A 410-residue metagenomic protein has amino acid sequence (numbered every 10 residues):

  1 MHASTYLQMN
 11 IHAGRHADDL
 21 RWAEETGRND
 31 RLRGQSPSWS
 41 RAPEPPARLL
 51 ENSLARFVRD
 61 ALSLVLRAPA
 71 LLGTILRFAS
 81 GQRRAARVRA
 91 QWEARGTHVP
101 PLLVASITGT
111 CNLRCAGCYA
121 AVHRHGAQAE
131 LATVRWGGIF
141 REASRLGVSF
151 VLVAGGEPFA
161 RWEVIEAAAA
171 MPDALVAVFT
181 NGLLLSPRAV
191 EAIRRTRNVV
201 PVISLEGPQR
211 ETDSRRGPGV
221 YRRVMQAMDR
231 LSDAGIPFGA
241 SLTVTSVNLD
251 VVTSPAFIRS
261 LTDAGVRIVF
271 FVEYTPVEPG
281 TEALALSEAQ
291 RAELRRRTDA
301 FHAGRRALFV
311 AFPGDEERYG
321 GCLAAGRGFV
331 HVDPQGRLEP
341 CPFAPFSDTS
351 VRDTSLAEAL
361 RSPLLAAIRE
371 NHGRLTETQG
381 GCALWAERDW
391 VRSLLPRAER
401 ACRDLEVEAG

Functional and structural regions predicted by a protein language model:
M1-R33, P37-W39, P43-E44, A174 (+4 more regions): Radical SAM enzyme [4Fe-4S]-AdoMet core and its adjacent flexible, acidic and glycine-rich loops/tails across
L7, W22, L32-W39, L338 (+1 more regions): Flexible mid-to-C-terminal extensions adjoining Fe-S/redox cofactors in radical SAM and related proteins
G34, W39-R188: Conserved alpha-helical substructure of the radical SAM core
S80-P100, V310, E316, S350-A366: Short, charged low-complexity linear segments at domain edges
L103, G326-G328: Short loop/turn microsegments at loop-to-beta-strand junctions
C111, C115-C118, C322, G336 (+2 more regions): Short cysteine clusters
T133-V153, F159-V272: Radical SAM/AdoMet-radical enzyme domain recognition
